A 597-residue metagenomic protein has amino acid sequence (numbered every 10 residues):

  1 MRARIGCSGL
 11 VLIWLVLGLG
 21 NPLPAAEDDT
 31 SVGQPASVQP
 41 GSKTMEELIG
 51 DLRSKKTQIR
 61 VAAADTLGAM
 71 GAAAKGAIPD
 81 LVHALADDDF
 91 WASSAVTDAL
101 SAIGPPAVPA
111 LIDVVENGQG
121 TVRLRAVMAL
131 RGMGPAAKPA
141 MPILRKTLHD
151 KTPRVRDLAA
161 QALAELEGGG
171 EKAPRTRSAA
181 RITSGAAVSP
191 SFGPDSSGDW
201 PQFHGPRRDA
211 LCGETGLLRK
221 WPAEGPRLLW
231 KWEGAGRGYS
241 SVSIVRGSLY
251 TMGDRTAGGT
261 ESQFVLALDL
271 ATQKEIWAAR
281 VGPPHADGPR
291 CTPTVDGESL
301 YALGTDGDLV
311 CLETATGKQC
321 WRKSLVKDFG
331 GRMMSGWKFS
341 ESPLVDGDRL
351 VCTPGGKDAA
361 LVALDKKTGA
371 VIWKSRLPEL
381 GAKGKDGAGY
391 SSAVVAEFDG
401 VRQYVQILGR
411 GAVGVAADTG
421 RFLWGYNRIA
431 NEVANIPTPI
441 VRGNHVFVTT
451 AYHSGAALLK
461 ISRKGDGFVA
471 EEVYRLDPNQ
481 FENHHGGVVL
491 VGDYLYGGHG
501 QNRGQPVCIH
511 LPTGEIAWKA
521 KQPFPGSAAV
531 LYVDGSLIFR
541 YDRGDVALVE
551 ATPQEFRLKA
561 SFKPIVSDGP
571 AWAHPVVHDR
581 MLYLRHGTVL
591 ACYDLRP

Functional and structural regions predicted by a protein language model:
M1-R4: N-terminal secretory signal peptides that target proteins for export/translocation
S8-N21: Bacterial N-terminal signal peptides
L19-T30: Signal peptide processing junction and immediate N-terminal pro/mature segment of secreted/exported proteins
E27, K172-P597: Noncatalytic, solvent-exposed loop/strand surfaces of beta-propeller-type extracellular/periplasmic domains
S31-P40, Q58-A73, H83, F90-P105 (+4 more regions): Structural detector for internal amphipathic alpha-helices that build alpha-solenoid repeat scaffolds
L48-I49, D80-V82, A110-I112, I143-R145: Buried hydrophobic core positions in alpha-solenoid tandem helical repeats
K56-A92, D98, G213-S241: N-terminal, post-signal-peptide region of Sec/Tat-exported proteins
